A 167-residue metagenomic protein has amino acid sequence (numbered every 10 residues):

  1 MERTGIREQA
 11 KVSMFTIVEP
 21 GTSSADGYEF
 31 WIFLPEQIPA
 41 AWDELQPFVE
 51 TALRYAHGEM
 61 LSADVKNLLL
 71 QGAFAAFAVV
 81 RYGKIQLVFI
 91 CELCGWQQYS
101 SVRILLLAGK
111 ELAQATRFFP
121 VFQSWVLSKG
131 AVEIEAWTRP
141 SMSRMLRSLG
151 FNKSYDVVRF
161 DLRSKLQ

Functional and structural regions predicted by a protein language model:
E2-T4, F15, A136-P140, R144-Q167: Active-site/acyl-donor-binding loops of N-acyltransferases
T4-M60: Short amphipathic alpha-helix that is part of the acyltransferase structural core
D26, S100, S154: Residue-level signal for beta-strand positions within conserved beta-sheet cores that form or flank
E44-P47, T51, Y55-M60, W96-L106 (+3 more regions): Long, low-complexity, intrinsically disordered polar/charged segments
R54-F74: Active-site rim helix/loop that mediates acceptor-substrate recognition in acyltransferases
Q71-L112: Conserved donor-binding loop and adjoining core beta-sheet/short helix segment in diverse acyl/aminoacyl transferases
Y99-S148: Acyl-donor binding region in acyl/amide transferases
